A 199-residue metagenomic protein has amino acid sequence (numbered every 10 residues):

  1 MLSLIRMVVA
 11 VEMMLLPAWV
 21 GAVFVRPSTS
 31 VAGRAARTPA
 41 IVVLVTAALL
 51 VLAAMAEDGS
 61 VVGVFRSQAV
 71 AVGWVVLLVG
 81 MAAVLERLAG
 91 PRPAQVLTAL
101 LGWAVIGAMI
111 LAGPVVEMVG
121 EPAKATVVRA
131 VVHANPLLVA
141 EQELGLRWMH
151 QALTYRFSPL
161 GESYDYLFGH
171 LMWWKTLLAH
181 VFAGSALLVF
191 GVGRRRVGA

Functional and structural regions predicted by a protein language model:
M1, L50-V61, A112-E121: Juxtamembrane "helix-exit" motif on the non-cytosolic side of transmembrane helices
M1-F24: Long, hydrophobic alpha-helical segments
A10, T38-A89: Secretory targeting signals
M13-A18, V45-L50, W74-L78, A82 (+2 more regions): Alpha-helical transmembrane segments of multipass membrane proteins
A18-S28, M81-L88, A179-A199: Junction motif at the cytosolic side of a transmembrane helix
T29-V43, A99, L171-M172: Interfacial transmembrane-helix boundary/kink motif in multi-pass membrane proteins
V76-A123: A structural motif at transmembrane helix-loop-helix junctions in multipass membrane proteins
L111-A179: Terminal transmembrane helical anchor/hairpin motif
